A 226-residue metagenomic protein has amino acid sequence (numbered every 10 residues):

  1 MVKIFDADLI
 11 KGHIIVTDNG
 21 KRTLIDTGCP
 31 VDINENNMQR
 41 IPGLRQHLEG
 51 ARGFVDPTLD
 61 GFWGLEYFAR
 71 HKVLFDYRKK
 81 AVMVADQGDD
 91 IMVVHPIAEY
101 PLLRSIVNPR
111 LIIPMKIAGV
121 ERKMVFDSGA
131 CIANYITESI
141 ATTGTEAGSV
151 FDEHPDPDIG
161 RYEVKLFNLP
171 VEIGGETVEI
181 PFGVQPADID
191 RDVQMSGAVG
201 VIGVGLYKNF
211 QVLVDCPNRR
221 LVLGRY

Functional and structural regions predicted by a protein language model:
M1-Y226: Pepsin/retropepsin-fold aspartyl endopeptidases
